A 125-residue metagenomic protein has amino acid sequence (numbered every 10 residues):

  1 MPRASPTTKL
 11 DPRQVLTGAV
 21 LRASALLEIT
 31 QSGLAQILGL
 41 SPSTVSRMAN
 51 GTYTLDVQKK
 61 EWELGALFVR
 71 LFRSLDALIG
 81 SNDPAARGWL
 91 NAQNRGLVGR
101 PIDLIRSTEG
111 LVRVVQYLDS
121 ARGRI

Functional and structural regions predicted by a protein language model:
M1-I125: Non-transmembrane "mature" sequence context
